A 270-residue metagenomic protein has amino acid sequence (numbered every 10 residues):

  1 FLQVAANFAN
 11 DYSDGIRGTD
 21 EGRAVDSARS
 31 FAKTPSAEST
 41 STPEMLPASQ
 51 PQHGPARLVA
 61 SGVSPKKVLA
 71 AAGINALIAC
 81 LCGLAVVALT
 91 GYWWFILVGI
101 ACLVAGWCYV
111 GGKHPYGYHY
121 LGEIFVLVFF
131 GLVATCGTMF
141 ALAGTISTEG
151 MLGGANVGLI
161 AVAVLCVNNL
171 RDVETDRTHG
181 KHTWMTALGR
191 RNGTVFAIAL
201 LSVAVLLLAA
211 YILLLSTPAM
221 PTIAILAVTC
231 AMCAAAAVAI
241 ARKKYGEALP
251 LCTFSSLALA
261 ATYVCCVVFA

Functional and structural regions predicted by a protein language model:
F1-A9, I96-W107, S147-V167: Membrane-embedded alpha-helical segments that form the functional core of polytopic membrane enzymes, especially those
F1-S27, A48, V162-M185: Acidic (Asp/Glu-rich) catalytic motifs at the cytosolic membrane interface
A6-D11, R57, V104-G117, L165 (+3 more regions): C-terminal ends of transmembrane helices
G22-L89, K181-S216, T253-F254: Multi-pass membrane catalytic core of lipid/isoprenoid biosynthesis enzymes
A28, G54-T145: Intramembrane alpha-helical segments
C80-I96, A134-A155, L206-P221, V264-A270: Helix-coil boundary and interhelical linker segments in multi-pass alpha-helical membrane proteins
I124-M139, V157, T186-R190, P250-C266: Small-residue-rich segments of transmembrane alpha-helices in multi-pass membrane proteins, especially helix faces
L213-A270: Extended hydrophobic alpha-helices typical of membrane-associated regions
